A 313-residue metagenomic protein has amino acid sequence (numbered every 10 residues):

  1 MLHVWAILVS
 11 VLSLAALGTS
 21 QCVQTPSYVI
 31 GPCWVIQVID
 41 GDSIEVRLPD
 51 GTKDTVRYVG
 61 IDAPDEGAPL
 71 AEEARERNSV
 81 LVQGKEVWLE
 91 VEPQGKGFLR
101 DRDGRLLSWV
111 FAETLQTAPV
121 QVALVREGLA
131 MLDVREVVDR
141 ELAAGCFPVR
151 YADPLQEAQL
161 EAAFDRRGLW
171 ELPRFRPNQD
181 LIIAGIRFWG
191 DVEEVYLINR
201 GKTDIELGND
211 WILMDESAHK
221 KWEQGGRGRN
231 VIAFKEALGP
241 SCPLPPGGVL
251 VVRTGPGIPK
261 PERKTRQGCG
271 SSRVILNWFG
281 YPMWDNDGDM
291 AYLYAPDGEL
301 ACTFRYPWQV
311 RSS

Functional and structural regions predicted by a protein language model:
W5-A16: Bacterial N-terminal signal peptides
G18-S313: Small beta-barrel nucleic-acid-binding modules, primarily SNase/OB-fold domains and secondarily Tudor-like barrels
